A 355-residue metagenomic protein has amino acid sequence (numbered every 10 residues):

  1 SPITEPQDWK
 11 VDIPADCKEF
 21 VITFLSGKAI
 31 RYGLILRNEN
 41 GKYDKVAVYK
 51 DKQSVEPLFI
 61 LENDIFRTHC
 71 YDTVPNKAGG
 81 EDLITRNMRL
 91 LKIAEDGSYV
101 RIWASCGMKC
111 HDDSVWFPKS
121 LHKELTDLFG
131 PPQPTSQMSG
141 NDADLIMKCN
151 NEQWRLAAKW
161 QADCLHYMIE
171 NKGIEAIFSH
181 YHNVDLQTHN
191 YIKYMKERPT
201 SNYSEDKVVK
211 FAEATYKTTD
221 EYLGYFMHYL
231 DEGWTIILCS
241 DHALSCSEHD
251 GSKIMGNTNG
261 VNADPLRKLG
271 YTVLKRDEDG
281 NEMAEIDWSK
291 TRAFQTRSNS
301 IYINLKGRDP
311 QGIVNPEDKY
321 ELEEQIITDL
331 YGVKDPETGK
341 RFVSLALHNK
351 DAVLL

Functional and structural regions predicted by a protein language model:
S1-N150, E221-L355: Secreted, luminal/periplasmic, and some membrane-associated catalytic domains that remodel anionic oxygen-ester
N151-K172, I177, K193-I236, C246 (+1 more regions): A long, amphipathic alpha-helix that forms part of the scaffold/cap immediately adjacent to metal-dependent active
F178-Y181, L238-S240: Glycine-rich, histidine-containing beta strand-loop boundary motifs that form or position
H182-L186, K193-Y194, A243-S245, K306-R308: Short, solvent-exposed loop/turn segments at secondary-structure junctions
H189-Y191, D250: Hydrophobic alpha-helical membrane-insertion segments
